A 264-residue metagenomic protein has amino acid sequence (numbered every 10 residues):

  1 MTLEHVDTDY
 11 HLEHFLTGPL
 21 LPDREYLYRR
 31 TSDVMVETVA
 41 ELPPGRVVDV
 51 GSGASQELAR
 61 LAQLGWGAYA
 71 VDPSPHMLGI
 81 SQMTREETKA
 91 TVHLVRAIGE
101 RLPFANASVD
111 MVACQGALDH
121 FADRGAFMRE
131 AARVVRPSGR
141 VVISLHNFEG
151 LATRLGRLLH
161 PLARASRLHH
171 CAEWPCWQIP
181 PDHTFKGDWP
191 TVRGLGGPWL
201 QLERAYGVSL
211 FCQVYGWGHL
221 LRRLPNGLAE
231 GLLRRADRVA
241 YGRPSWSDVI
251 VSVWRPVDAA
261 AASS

Functional and structural regions predicted by a protein language model:
M1-L42, Q56, R60, M77-I80 (+1 more regions): Conserved class I S-adenosyl-L-methionine
P43-G53: Conserved class I S-adenosyl-L-methionine
A54-R101: Class I SAM-dependent methyltransferase SAM/SAH-binding core
A113: A conserved beta-strand element that flanks and buttresses the S-adenosyl-L-methionine
G125-P137: A short glycine-rich, Lys/Arg-flanked "PGG" loop and its adjoining helix->strand segment in the class I
V142-H169: Conserved class I S-adenosyl-L-methionine
A163, P190, G194, R204-S264: A C-terminal cap/extension of S-adenosyl-L-methionine-dependent methyltransferases that defines the acceptor-substrate
W174-T191: Acceptor-substrate binding/catalytic loop of class I
